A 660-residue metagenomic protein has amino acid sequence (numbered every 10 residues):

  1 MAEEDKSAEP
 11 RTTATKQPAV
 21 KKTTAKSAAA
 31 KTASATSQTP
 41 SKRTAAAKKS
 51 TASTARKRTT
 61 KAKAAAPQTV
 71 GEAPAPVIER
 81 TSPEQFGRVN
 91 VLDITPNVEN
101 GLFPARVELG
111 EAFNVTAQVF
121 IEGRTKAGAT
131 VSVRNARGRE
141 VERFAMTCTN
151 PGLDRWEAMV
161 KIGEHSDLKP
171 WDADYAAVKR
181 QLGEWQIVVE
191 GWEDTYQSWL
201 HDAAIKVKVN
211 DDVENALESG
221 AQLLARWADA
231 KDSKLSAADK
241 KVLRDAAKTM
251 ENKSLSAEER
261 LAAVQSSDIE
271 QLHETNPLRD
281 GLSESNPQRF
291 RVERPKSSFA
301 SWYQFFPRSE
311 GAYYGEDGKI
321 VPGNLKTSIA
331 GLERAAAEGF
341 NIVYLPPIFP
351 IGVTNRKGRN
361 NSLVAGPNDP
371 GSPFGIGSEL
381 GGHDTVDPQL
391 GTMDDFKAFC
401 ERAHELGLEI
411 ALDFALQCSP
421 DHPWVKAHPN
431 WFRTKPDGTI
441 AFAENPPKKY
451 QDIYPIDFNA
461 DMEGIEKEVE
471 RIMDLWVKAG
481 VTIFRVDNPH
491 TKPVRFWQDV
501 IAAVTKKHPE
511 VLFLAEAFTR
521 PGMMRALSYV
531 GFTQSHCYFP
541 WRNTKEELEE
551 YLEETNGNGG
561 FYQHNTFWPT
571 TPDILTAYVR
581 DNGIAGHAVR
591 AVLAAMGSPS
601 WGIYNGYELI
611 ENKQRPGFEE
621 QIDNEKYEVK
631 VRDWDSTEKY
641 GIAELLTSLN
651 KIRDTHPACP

Functional and structural regions predicted by a protein language model:
M1-A75: Intrinsically disordered, polybasic Lys/Arg-rich low-complexity tracts
A2-E9, A66-G123, S198-K231: Non-catalytic, glycine-rich low-complexity segments
T147-L217, L224-N286: Extended acidic/polar, glycine-enriched regions that form or flank non-catalytic beta-rich accessory modules
K296-G323, I351-F399, K426-E463, I622-R632: Aromatic- and acidic-residue-enriched carbohydrate-binding clefts of CAZyme catalytic domains
S301-Y303, V343-L345, I410-L412, F484 (+4 more regions): Hydrophobic faces of well-ordered beta-strands that scaffold small-molecule active sites in alpha/beta enzyme cores
T327-P350, V481: Catalytic domains of carbohydrate-active enzymes, especially glycoside hydrolases
V353, G560-T570, T576-P660: Loop/helix patches that line or flank the sugar-binding groove of alpha-linked glycan CAZymes
D487-N565, K613-S648: Active-site-proximal helices and loops of the catalytic beta/alpha 8
